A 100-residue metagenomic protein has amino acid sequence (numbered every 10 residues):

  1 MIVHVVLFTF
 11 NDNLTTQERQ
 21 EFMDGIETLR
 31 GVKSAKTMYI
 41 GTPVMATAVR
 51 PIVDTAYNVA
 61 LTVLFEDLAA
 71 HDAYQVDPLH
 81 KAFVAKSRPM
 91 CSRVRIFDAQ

Functional and structural regions predicted by a protein language model:
M1-V59, E66-A73, Q100: Short S/T/G/P-rich N-terminal loop/turn motif that feeds into the first structured element of a domain
T62-S92: C-terminal structural segments of small proteins and small subunits
